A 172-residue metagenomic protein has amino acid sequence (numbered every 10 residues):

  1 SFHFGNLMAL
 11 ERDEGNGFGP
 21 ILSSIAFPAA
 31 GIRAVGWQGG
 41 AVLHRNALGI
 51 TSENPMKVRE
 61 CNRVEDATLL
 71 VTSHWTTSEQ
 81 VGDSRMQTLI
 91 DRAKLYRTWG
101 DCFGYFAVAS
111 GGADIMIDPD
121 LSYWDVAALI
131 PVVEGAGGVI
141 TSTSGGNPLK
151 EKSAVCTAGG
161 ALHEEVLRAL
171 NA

Functional and structural regions predicted by a protein language model:
S1-L43, A47: DPxDG-like acidic metal-binding loop motif
V42-R45, G49-I50, E65, L69-V71: Hydrophobic/proline-rich hinge and linker segments of small-molecule sensing/allosteric domains, predominantly
G49-V58: Short, surface-exposed loop motifs enriched in S/T, G, D/E and P with embedded aromatic residues
K57-A172: An extended, acidic
